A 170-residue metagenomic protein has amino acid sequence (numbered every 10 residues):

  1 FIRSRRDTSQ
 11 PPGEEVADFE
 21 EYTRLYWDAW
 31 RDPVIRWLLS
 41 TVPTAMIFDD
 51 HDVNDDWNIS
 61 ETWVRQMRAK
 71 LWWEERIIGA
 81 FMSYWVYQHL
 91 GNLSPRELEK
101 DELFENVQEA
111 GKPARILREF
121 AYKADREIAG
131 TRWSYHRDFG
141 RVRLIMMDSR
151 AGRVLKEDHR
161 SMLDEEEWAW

Functional and structural regions predicted by a protein language model:
F1-W170: Metal-dependent phosphoester/phosphodiester hydrolase catalytic core
